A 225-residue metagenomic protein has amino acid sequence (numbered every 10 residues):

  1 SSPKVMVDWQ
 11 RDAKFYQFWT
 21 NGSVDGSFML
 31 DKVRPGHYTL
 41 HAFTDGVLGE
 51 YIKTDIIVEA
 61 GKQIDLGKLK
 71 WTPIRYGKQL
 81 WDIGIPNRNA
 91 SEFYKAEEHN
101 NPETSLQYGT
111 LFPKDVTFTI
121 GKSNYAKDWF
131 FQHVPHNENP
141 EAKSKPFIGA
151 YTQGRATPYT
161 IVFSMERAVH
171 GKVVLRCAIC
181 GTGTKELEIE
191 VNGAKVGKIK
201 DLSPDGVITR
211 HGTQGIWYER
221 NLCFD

Functional and structural regions predicted by a protein language model:
S1, G26-F28, L69: A short, amphipathic beta-strand motif
S2-D25, T44-V47, G206: Short amphipathic beta-strand segments in non-cytosolic proteins
D12-T20, G49-T54, A194-I199: Surface-exposed loop/edge segments in extracytoplasmic proteins
D25-T39, D45-V47: Short Pro-Gly-centered beta-turn/loop motif in secreted/extracellular proteins
L30-D31, L66-L69, F224: Hydrophobic core positions of the immunoglobulin-like beta-sandwich fold
D45-G67, T72-I74: Structured interaction patches on ligand/partner-binding surfaces of diverse proteins
I74-E166: Glycan-recognition and processing domains
T152-V174, A178-D225: Beta-strand-rich ligand-recognition modules
